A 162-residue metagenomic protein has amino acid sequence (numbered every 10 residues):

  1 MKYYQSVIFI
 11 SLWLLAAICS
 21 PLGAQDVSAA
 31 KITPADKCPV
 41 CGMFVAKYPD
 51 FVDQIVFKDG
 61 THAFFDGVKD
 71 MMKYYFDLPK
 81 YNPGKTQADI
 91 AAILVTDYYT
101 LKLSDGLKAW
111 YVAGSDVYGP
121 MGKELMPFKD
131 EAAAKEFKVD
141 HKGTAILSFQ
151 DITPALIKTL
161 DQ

Functional and structural regions predicted by a protein language model:
I8-I18: Bacterial N-terminal signal peptides
S20-A24: Sec/Tat signal peptide C-region and signal peptidase I cleavage site
A35: Residues immediately within or flanking Cys/His clusters that coordinate Zn2+ in small zinc-binding modules
C38: Short cysteine-rich clusters marking metal-coordination/redox-active sites
G42: Cys/His-coordinated zinc-binding microdomains
K47-D50: Short, non-ligating residues that shape and space the ligands of small metal-coordination modules and catalytic
G60-L103: Mid-length scaffold segments of soluble, non-membrane domains
K129-Q162: C-terminal partner/receptor-binding element of secreted or periplasmic proteins
